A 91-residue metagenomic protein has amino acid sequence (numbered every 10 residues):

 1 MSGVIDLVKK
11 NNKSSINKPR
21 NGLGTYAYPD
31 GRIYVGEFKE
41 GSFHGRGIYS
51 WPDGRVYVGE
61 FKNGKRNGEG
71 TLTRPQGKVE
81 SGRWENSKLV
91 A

Functional and structural regions predicted by a protein language model:
M1-A91: Glycine/tyrosine- and acidic-biased, solvent-exposed loop/turn segments at the edges of beta-strands
